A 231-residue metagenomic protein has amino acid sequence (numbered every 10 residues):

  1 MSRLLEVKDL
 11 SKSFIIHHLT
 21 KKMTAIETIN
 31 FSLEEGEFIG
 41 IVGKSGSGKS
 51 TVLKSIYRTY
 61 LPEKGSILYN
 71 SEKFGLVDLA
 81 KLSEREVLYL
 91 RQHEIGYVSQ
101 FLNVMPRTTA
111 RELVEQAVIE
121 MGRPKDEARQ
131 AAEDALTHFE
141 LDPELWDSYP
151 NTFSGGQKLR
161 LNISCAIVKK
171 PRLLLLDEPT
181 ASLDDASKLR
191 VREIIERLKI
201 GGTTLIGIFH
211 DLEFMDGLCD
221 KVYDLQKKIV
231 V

Functional and structural regions predicted by a protein language model:
V42-K44: The feature captures the beta-strand-to-loop junction immediately N-terminal to the Walker
Y57: Helix-to-loop junction immediately C-terminal to a conserved catalytic motif
S66-Y89: ABC ATPase NBD Q-loop/coupling interface
T108-I119: Q-loop/switch helix immediately C-terminal to the Walker
E127-E144: Conserved ABC ATPase "signature" region
Y149-F153, Q157: Conserved ABC ATPase signature
A166-I167: ABC ATPase C-loop
L174-D177: Catalytic Walker B motif of ABC-type/P-loop ATPase nucleotide-binding domains
